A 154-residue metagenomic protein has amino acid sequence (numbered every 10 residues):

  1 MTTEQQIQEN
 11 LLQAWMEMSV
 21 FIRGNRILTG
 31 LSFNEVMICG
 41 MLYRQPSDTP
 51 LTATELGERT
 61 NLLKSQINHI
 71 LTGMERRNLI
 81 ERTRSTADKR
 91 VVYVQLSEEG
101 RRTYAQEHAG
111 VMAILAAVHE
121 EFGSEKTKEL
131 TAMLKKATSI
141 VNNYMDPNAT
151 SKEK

Functional and structural regions predicted by a protein language model:
M1-T29, F33, G40, R77: N-terminal leader segment of winged-helix/HTH proteins
I7, N34-I38, T52, E99 (+1 more regions): N-terminal positioning helix adjacent to the helix-turn-helix/winged-helix DNA-binding module
E9, A109-K154: Terminal interaction helix/tail motif
Q13, H69-I70, A132: Alpha-helical macromolecular-interaction surfaces
V20-Q66: N-terminal helix-turn-helix DNA-binding core of bacterial DNA-binding proteins
L31-S32, Q66-H69, G73-R76, N148-S151: Short glycine/proline-centered loop/turn elements that form peptide/ligand docking sites
C39, L56, L71-R77: Basic amphipathic alpha-helical segments that dock to polyanions
T72-E129: Charged, amphipathic alpha-helical coiled-coil/dimerization segments
